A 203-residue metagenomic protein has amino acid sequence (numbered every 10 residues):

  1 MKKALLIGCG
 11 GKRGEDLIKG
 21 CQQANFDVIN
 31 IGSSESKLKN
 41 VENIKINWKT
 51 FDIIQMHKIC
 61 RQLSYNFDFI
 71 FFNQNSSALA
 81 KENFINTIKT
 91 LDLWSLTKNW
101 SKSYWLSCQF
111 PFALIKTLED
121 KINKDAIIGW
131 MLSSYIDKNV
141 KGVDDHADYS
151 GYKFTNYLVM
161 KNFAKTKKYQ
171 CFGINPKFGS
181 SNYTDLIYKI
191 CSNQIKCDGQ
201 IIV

Functional and structural regions predicted by a protein language model:
M1-A4: Extreme N-terminal starter segment of soluble prokaryotic enzymes
I7-G8, F67-N83, S107, W130 (+1 more regions): Rossmann-fold scaffold of SDR-type NAD(P)-dependent oxidoreductases
I7-K19: N-terminal Rossmann NAD(P)H-binding glycine-rich loop of SDR-like oxidoreductase domains
C9, A24-L38: Conserved glycine-rich Rossmann-like NAD(P)H-binding loop of the short-chain dehydrogenase/reductase
N40-Q55: Rossmann-fold cofactor-recognition segment
I53-Y65: Conserved amphipathic alpha-helix within the SDR
A78-A80, F84-F110, E119, K124-K165 (+1 more regions): Catalytic loop of short-chain dehydrogenase/reductase
Q109, G173, G179-V203: C-terminal helical subdomain
